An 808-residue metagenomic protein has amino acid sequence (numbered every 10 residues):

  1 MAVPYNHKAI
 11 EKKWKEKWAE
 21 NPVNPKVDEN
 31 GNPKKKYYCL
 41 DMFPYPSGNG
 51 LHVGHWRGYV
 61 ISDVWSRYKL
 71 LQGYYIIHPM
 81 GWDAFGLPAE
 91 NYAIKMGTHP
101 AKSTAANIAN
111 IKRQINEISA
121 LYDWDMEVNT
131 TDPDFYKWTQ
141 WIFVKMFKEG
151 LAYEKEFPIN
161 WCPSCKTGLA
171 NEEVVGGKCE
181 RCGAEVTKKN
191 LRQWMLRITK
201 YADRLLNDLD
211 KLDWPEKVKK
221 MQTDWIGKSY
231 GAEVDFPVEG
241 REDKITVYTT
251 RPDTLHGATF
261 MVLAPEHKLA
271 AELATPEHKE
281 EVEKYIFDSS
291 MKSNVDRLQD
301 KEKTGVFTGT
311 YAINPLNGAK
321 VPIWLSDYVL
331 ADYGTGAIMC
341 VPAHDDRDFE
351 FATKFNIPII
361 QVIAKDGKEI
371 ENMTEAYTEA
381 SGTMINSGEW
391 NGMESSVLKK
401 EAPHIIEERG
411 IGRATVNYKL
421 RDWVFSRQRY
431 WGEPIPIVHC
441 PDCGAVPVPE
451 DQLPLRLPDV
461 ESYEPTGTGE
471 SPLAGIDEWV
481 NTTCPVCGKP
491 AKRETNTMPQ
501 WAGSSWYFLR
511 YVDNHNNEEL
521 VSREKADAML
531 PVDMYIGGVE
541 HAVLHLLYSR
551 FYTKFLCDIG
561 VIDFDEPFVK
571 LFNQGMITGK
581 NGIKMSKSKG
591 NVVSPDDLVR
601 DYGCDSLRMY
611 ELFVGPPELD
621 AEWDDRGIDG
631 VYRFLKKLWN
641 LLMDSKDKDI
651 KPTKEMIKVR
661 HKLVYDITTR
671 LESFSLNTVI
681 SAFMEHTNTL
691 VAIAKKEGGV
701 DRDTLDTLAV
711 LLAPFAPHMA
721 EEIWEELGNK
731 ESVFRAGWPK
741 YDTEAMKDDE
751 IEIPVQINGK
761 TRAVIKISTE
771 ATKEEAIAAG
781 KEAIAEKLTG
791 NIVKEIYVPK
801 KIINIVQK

Functional and structural regions predicted by a protein language model:
M1-K34, A264-H267, P276-K279, I357-G367 (+8 more regions): Basic, alpha-helical terminal appendages of large translation-related enzymes
M1-L40, L70-P79, S103-N110, W214 (+2 more regions): Conserved oxyanion/phosphate-binding beta-strand-loop segments in alpha/beta enzyme cores
P4, K13, K17-N21, P25 (+12 more regions): Residue patterns forming the tRNA-binding/recognition surfaces of aminoacyl-tRNA synthetases and related DALR
K15, T199, R204-G227, A264-V306 (+2 more regions): Amphipathic alpha-helical
E29-T98, T104, E127-I142, C165 (+3 more regions): N-terminal catalytic cores of NTP/NDP-binding nucleotidyl/phosphoryl-transfer enzymes
S62, Y75, H267-D366, E371 (+1 more regions): Catalytic alpha/beta core of large soluble enzyme barrels
D83, K148-N160, A414-C443, Q500 (+3 more regions): Helix-rich, typically C-terminal accessory recognition domains appended to large enzymatic cores
T310-L316, K320-Y333, V362, V480-P617: Alpha-helical recognition segments enriched in aromatics with Gly/Pro capping that present substrate-recognition
